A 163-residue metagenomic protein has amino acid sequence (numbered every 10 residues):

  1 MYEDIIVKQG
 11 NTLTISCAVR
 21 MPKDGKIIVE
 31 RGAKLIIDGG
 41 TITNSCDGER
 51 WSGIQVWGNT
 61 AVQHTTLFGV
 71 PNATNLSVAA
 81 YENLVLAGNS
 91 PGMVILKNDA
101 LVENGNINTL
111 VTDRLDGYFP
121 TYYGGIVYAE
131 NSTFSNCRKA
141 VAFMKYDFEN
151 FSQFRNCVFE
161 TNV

Functional and structural regions predicted by a protein language model:
M1-V163: Extracellular beta-helix/beta-solenoid repeat scaffolds
